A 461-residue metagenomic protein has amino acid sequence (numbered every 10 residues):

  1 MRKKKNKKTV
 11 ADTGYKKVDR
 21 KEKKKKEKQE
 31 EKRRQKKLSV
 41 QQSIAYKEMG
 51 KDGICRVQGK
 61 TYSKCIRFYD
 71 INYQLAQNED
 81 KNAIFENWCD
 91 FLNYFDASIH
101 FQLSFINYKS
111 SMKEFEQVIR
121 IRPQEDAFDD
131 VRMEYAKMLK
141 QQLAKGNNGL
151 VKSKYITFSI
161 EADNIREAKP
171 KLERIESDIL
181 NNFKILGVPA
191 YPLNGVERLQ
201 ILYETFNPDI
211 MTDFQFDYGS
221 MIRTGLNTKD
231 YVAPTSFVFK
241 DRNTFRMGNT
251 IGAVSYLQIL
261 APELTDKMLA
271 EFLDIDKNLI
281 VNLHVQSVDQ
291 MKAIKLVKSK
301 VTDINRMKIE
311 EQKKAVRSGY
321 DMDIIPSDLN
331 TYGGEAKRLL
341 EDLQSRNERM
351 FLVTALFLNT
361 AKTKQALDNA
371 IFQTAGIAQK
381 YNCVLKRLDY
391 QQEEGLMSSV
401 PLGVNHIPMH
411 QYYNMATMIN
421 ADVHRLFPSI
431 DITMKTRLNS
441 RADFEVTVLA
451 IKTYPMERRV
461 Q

Functional and structural regions predicted by a protein language model:
R2-P428, I432: Extended, folded cores of ATP/NTP-driven motor/assembly subunits in large transport and secretion machines
D422-Q461: Active-site-adjacent "gating/activation" loops or surface patches in catalytic cores
